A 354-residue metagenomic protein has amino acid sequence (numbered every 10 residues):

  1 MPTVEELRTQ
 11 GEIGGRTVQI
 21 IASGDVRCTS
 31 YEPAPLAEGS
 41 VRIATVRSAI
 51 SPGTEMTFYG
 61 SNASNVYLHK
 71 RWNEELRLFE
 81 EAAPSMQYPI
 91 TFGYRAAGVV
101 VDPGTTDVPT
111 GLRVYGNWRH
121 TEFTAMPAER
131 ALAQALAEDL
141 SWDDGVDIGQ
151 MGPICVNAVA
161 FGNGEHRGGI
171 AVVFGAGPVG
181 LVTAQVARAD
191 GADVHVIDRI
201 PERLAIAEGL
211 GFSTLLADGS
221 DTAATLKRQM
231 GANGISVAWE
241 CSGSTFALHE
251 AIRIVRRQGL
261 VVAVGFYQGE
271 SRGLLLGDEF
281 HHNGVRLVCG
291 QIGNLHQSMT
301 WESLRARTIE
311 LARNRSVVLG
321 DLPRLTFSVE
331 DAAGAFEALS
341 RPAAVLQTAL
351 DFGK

Functional and structural regions predicted by a protein language model:
M1-I13, I252, E302-K354: C-terminal hydrophobic helical "lid"/dimerization subdomain of Rossmann-like NAD(P)H-dependent oxidoreductases
A34-A49, S61-W118: Glycine-rich beta-strand-centered segment in the early N-terminal region that forms part of a ligand/cofactor-binding
R47, L112-V114, F123, I170 (+2 more regions): Residue-level marker of beta-strand positions
N117, W239-C241, F352: Short, well-ordered coil/turn residues at beta-beta hairpins and beta-strand->alpha-helix junctions within
N117-R130: A structural motif shared across PLP-dependent enzymes of the aminotransferase-like
W142-S220: Mid-domain Rossmann-like dinucleotide-binding core that forms the NAD(H)/NADP(H) cofactor-binding site
N163-R167, A205, S213-V288: Glycine-rich cofactor phosphate-binding loops and adjacent beta1-alpha1 units of small-molecule cofactor enzyme domains
A224-R228, A232, G273-P323, G334: C-terminal substrate-binding/catalytic core of Rossmann-like NAD(P)-dependent dehydrogenases/reductases
